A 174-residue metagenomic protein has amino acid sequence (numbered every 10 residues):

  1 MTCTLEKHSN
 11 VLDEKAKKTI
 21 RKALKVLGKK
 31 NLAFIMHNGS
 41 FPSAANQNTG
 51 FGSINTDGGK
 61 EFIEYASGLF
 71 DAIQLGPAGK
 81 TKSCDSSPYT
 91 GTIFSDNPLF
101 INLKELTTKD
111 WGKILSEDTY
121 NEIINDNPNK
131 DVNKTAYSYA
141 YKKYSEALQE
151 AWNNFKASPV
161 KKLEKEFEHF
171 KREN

Functional and structural regions predicted by a protein language model:
T2-N174: Acidic/aromatic-lined carbohydrate-recognition and catalytic surfaces of CAZymes acting on diverse glycans
